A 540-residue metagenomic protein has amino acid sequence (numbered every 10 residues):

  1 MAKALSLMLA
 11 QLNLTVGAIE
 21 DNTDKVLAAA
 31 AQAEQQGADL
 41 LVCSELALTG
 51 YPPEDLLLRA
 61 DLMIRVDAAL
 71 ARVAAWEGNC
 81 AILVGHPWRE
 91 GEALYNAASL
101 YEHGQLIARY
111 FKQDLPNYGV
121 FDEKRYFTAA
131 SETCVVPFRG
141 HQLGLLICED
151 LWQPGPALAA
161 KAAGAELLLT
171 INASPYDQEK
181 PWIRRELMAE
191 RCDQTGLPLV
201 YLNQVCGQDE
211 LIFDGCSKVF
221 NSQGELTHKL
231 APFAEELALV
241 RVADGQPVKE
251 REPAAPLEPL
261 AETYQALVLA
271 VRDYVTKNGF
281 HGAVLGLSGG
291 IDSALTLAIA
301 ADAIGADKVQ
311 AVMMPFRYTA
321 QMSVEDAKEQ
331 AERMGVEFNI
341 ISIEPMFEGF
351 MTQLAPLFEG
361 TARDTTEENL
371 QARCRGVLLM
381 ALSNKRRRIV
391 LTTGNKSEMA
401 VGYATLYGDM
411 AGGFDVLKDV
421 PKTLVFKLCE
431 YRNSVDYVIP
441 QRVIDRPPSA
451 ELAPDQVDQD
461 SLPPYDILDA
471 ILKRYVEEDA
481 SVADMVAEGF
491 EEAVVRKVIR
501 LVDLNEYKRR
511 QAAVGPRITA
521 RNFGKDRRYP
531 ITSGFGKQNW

Functional and structural regions predicted by a protein language model:
M1-G286, L297-K308, M313, F338: Enzyme catalytic cores with a strong preference for nitrogen-chemistry domains
L5, R139, G196, S222 (+2 more regions): ATP/NTP-dependent adenylation/nucleotidyl-transfer catalytic domains that generate, transfer, or process NMP-activated
